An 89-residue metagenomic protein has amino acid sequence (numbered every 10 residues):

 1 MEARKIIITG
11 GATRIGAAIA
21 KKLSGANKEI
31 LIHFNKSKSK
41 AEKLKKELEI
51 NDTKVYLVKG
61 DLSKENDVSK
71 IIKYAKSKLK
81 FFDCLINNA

Functional and structural regions predicted by a protein language model:
K5, A12-R14: Conserved glycine-rich cofactor-binding loop
L23: Aromatic pocket-lining residues of Rossmann-like dinucleotide-binding sites
K28-K43: Conserved glycine-rich Rossmann-like NAD(P)H-binding loop of the short-chain dehydrogenase/reductase
K38, K59-I71: The beta1-alpha1 cofactor-binding region of Rossmann-like NAD(H)/NADP(H)-dependent oxidoreductases
V55-L57: Hydrophobic/aromatic anchor residues within beta-strands of the central parallel beta-sheet of Rossmann-like
A75-K80: Glycine-rich phosphate-binding loop signature in dinucleotide/nucleotide-binding domains
D83-C84: Conserved catalytic-site loops of classical short-chain dehydrogenases/reductases
N88-A89: Conserved NAD(P)H cofactor-binding loop of Rossmann-fold oxidoreductase domains
